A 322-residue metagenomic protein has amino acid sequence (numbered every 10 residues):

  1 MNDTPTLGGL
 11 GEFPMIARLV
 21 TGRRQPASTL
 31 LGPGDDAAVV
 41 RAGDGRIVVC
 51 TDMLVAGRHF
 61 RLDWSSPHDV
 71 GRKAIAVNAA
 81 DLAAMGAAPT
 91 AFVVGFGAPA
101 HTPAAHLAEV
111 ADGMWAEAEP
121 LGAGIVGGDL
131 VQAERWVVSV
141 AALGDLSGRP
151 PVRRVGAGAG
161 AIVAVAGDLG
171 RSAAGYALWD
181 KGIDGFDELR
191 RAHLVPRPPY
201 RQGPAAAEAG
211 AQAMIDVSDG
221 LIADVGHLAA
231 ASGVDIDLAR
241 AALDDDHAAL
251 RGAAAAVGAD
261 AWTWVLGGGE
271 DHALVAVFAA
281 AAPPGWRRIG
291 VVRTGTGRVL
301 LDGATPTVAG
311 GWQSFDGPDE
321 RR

Functional and structural regions predicted by a protein language model:
M1-A83: N-terminal glycine-rich phosphate/pyrophosphate-binding loops that anchor nucleotide-derived ligands and cofactors
N2-R24, S65, P99-V126, V131-V138 (+3 more regions): Glycine-/charge-enriched secondary-structure boundary and capping motifs
A27-T29, A37-A38, W115, V126-V131 (+6 more regions): A generic local secondary-structure boundary/capping motif
A42-D44, L54, P89-A177: Glycine-rich anion-binding loops of enzyme active sites
P67-A91, D112-P120, R201, G220-L228: Small-aliphatic-rich amphipathic alpha-helix that forms the alpha element of a beta-alpha
A141-V152, A159, D187-P204, V257: Active-site glycine-rich loop that binds ribose-phosphate moieties when present
A173-L189: Short, compositionally biased
